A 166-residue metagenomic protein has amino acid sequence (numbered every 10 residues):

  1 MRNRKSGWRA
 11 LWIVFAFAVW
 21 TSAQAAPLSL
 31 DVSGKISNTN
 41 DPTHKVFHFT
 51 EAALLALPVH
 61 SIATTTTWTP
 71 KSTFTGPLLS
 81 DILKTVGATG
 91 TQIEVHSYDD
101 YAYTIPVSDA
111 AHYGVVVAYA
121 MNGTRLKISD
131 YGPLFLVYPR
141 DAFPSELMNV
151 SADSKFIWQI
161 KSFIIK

Functional and structural regions predicted by a protein language model:
R2-W12: Bacterial N-terminal signal peptides that target proteins for export
A10-W20: Bacterial N-terminal signal peptides
Q24-K166: N-terminal intrinsically disordered, low-complexity segments enriched in P/E/S/T
